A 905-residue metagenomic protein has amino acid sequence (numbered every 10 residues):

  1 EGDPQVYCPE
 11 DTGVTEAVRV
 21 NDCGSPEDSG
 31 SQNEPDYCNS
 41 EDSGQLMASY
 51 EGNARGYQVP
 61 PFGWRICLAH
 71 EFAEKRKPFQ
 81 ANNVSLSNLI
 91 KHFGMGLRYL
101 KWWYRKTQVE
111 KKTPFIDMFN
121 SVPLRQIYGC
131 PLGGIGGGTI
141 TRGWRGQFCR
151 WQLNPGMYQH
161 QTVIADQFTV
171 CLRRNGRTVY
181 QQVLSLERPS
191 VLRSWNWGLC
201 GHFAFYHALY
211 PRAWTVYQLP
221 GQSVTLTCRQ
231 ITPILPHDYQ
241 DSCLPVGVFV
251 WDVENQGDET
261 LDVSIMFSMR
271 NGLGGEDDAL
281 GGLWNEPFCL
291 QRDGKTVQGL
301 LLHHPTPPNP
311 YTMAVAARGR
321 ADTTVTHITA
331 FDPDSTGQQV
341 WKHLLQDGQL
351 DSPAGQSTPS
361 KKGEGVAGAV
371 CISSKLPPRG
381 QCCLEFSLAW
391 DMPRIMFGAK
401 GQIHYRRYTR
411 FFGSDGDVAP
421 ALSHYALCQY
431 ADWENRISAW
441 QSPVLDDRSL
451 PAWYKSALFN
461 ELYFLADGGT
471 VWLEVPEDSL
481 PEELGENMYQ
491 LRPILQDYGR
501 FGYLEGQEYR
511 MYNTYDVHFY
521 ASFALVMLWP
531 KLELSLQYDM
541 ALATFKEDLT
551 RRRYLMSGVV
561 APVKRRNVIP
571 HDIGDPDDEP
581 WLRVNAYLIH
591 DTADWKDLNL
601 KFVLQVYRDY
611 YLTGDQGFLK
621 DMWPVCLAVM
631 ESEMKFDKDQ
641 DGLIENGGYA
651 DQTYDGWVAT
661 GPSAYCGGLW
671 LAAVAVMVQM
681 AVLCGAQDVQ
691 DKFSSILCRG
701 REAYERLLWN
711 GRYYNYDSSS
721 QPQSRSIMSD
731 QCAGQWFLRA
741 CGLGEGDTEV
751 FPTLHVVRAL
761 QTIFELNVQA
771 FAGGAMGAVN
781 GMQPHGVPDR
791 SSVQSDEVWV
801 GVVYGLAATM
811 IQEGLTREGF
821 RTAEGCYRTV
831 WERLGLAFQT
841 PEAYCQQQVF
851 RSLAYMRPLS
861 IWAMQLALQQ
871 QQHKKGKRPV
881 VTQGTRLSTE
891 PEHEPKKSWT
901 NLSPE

Functional and structural regions predicted by a protein language model:
D3-D11, T15-V109, T113, W214 (+6 more regions): Acidic/polar, glycine-enriched structural segments that form the non-catalytic walls/loops of the carbohydrate-binding
T113-V122, I127-N196, I727, C741 (+4 more regions): Extended polysaccharide-engagement surfaces of secreted carbohydrate-active enzymes
T141, G146-C149, P155-P220, P305-G348: An extended acidic
Q159-Q161, A165, P189-Y206, R212 (+8 more regions): Aromatic/His-enriched, Gly/Pro-containing loop or helix-boundary segments that lie immediately adjacent to catalytic
T169-R174, V179-Q182, V191, N255 (+13 more regions): Aromatic-rich carbohydrate-recognition surfaces in CAZymes
D241-S242, K362-G363, M511-Y512, D597 (+3 more regions): Short helix-capping and inter-helix turn/linker motifs at the boundaries of alpha-helical repeat units
I494-G502, D572-D594, E645-S663, R712-Q721 (+2 more regions): Acidic/His metal-coordination segments adjacent to aromatic residues that form catalytic metal sites in metalloenzymes
T514-F545, N599-K601, A672-Q687, D691 (+3 more regions): Active-site core of glycosidic bond-cleaving carbohydrate-active enzymes
